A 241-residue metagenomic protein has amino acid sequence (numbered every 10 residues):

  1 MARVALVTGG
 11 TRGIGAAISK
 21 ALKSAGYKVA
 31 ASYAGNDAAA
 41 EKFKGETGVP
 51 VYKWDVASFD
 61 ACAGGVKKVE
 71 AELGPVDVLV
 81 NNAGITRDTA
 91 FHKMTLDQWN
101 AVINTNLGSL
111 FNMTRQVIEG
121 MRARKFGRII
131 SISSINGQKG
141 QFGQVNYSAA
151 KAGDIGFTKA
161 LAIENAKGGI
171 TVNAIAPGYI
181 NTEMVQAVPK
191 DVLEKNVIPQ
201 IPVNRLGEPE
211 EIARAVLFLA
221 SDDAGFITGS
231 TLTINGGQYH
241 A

Functional and structural regions predicted by a protein language model:
T11-R12: Conserved glycine-rich cofactor-binding loop
A90-F91, T95-I103, V185, L193 (+1 more regions): Substrate-binding pocket helix/loop in short-chain dehydrogenase/reductase
T114, A150, T158: Active-site helix of classical SDR
E119, I163-K167, G225: Alpha-helical segment proximal to the catalytic Tyr-Lys
S134: Residue(s) in the substrate-gating loop at a strand-loop-helix junction that position the organic substrate next
A166, T171, I227-G229, N235: Short, small/polar-rich loop/turn modules that mediate ligand/substrate recognition or access, typified
I201-I212: A conserved structural motif in NAD(P)-dependent oxidoreductases
